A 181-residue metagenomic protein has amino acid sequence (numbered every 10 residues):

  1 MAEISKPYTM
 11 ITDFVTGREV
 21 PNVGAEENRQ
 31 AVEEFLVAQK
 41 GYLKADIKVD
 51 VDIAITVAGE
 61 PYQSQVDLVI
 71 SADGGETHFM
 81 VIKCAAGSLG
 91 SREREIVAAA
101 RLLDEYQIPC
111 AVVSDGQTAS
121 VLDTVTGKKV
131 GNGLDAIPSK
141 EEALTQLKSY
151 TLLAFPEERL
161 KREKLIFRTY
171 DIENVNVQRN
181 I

Functional and structural regions predicted by a protein language model:
A2-P109, S120-I181: A short, conserved, highly charged catalytic patch centered on acidic carboxylates
S114-T118: Short beta-alpha junction loops
